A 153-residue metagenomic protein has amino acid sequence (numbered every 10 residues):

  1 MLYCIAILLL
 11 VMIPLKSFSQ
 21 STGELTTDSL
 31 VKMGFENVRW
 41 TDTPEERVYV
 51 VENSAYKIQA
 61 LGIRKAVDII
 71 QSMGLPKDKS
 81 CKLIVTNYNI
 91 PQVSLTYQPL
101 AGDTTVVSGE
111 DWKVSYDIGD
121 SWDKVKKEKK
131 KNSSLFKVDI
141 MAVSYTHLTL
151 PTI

Functional and structural regions predicted by a protein language model:
I7, S17-F18: Cleavable N-terminal signal peptides
Q20-P44: N-proximal, solvent-exposed amphipathic alpha-helical segments enriched in charged/polar residues
E46-N53: Short, aliphatic-rich beta-strand segments
I58-D78: Short, non-transmembrane amphipathic alpha-helical segments
S72-P99: A short amphipathic beta-strand at an alpha->beta junction
S94-L135: Pro/Ala/Gly-rich low-complexity, hydrophilic intrinsically disordered segments
T146-T152: Conserved small/polar residues in nucleotide/adenosyl-binding loops
